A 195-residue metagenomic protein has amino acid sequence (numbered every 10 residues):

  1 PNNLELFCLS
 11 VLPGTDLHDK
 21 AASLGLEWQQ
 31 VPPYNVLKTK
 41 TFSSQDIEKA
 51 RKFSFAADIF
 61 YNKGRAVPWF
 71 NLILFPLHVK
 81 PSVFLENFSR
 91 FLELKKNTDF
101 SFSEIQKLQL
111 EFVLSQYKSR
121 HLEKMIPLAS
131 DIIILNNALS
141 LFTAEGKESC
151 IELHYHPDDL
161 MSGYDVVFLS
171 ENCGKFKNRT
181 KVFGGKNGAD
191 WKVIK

Functional and structural regions predicted by a protein language model:
P1-V79: A structural motif corresponding to the C-terminal lobe/cap of the Radical SAM core domain
K52-K195: Radical SAM enzyme core and accessory elements
